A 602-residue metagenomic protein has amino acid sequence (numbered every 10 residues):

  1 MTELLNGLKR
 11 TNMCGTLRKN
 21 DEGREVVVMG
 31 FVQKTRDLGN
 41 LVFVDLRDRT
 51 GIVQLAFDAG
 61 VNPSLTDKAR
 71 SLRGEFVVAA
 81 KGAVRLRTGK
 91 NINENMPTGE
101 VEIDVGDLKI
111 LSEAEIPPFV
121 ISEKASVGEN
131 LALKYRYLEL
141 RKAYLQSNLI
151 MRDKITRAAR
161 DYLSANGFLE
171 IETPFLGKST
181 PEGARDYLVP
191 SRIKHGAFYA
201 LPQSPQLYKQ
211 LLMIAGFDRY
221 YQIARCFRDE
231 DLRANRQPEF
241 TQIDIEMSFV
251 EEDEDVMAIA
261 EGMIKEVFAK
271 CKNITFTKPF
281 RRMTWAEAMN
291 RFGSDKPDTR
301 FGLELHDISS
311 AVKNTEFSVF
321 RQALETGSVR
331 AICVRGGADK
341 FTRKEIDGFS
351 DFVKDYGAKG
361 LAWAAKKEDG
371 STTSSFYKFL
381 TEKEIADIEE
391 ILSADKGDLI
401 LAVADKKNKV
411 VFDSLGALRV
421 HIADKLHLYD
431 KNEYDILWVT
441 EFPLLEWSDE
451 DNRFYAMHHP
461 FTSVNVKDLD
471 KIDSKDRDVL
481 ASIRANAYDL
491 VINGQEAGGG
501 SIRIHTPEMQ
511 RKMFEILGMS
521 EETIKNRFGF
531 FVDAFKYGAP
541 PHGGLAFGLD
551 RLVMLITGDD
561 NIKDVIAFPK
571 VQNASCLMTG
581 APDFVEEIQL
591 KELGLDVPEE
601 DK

Functional and structural regions predicted by a protein language model:
M1-K602: Class II aminoacyl-tRNA synthetase catalytic cores and aaRS-like
